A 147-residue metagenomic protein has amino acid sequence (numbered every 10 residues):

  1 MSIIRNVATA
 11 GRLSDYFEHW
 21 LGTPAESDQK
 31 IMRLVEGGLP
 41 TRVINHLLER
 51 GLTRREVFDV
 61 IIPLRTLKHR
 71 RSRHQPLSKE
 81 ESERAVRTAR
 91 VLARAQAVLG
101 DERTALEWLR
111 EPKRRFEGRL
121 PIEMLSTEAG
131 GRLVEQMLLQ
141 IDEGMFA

Functional and structural regions predicted by a protein language model:
M1-A147: Non-transmembrane "mature" sequence context
